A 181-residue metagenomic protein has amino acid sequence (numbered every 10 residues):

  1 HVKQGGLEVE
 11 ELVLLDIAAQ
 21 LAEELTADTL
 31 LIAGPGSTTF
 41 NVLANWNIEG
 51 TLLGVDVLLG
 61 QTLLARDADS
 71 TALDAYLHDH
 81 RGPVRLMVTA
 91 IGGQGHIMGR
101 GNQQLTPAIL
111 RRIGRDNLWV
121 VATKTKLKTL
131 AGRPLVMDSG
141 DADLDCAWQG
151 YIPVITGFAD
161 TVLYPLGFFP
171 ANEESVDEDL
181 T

Functional and structural regions predicted by a protein language model:
H1-E10, D16-Q20, E49-T51, P83-V88 (+1 more regions): ATP/nucleoside-binding phosphotransfer catalytic cores, i.e., glycine-rich phosphate-binding loops
H1-P35, T39-G50, L59: Accessory alpha-helical/coil subdomains and C-terminal extensions that flank or cap enzyme catalytic cores
G34-T89, I97, I109: Redox- and metal-dependent alpha/beta enzyme cores, enriched for Fe-S-associated oxidoreductases and cofactor-handling
